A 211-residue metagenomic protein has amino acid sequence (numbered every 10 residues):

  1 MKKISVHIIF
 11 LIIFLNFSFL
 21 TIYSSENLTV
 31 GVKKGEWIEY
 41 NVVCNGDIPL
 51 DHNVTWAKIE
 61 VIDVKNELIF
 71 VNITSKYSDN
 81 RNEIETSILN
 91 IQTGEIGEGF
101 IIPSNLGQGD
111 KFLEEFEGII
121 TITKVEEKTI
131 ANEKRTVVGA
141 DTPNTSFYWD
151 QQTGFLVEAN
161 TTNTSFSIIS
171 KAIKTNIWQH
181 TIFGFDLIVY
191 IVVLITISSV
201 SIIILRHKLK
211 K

Functional and structural regions predicted by a protein language model:
M1-G31, G35, G154, I177-K211: Secretory targeting signatures
Y23-L89, E98-Y190: Acidic, serine/threonine-rich low-complexity disordered tracts
